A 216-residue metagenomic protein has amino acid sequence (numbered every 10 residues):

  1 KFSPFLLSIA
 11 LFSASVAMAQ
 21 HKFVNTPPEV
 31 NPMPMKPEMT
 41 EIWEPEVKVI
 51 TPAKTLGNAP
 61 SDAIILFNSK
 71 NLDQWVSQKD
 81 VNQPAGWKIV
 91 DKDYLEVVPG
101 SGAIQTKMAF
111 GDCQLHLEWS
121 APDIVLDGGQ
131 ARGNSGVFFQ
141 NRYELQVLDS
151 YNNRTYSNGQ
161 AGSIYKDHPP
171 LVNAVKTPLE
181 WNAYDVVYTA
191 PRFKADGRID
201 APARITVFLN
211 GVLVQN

Functional and structural regions predicted by a protein language model:
K1-F2: Positively charged n-region of N-terminal signal peptides that target proteins for export
L6-A14: Bacterial N-terminal signal peptides
A19-N216: Carbohydrate-interacting regions of secretory-pathway proteins
